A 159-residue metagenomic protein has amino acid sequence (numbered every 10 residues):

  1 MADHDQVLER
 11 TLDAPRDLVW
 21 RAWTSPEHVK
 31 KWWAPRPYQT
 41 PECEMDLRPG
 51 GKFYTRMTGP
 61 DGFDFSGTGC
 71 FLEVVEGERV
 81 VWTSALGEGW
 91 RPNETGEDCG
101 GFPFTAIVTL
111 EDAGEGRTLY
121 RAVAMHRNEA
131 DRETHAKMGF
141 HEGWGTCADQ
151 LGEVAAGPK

Functional and structural regions predicted by a protein language model:
M1-T40: Hydrophobic ligand-binding cavity/cleft-lining segments
A2-H4, L47, D61-F65, D98-F102 (+1 more regions): A generic structural micro-feature
D5-V7, T40-E42, D64-G69, F102-A106: Short, surface-exposed coil-to-beta transition loops
R16-D17, D46-R48, L72-V80, T109-L119: A short, structured loop/turn motif at beta-sheet edges
V19, V29, F53, F71 (+5 more regions): Hydrophobic pocket/interface hotspot
E42, V154-K159: Short, highly charged C-terminal tails/helix-capping segments
E42-W90: Glycine-rich portal/gate segments that line the openings of hydrophobic small-molecule binding cavities
V81-T83, R91-E142: Beta-strand/loop substructures that line and gate deep hydrophobic ligand-binding cavities in soluble
